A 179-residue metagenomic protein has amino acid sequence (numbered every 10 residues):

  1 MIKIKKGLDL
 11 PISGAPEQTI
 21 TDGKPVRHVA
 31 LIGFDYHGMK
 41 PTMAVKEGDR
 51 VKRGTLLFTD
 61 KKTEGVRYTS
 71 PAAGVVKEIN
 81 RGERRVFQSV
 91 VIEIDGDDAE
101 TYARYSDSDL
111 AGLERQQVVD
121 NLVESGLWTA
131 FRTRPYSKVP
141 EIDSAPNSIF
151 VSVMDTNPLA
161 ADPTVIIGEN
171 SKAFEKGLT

Functional and structural regions predicted by a protein language model:
M1-A44, T59: N-terminal, Lys/Arg-enriched amphipathic/low-complexity engagement segments that precede the first folded domain
R27-V29, P41-M43, V75, Q88-V90 (+1 more regions): Structural beta-strand/beta-sheet cores of well-ordered domains, especially the beta-sheet scaffolds that support
P41, E47, E64-R67: Short, conserved secondary-structure segments in the cores of folded domains
K46-T59, E78: Short, well-structured beta-strand-loop connectors
D49-K52, A72, K172-K176: Short alpha-helical basic/polar micro-motif
L56-G65, E83: Short, charged beta-turn/beta-strand-edge "cap" motif at the junction between a beta-strand and an adjacent loop
G65-R81: Short, compositionally biased
N80-T179: Buried, small/hydrophobic-residue-enriched core segments of structured protein domains
